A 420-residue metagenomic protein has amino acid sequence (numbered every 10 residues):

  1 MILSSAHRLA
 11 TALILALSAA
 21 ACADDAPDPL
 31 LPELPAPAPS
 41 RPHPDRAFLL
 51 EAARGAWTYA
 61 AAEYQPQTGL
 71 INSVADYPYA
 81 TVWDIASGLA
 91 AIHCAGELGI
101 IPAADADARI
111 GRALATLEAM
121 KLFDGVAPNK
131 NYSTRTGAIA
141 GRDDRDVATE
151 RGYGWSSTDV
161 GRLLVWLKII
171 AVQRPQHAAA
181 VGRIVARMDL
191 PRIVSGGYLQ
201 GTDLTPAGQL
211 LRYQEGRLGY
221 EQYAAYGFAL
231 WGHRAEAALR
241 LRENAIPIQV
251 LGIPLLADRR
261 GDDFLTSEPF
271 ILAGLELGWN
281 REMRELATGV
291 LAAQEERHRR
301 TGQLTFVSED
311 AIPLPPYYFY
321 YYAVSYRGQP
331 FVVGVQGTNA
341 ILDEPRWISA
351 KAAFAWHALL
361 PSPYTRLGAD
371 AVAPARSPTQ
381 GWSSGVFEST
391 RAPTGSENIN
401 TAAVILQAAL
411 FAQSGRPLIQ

Functional and structural regions predicted by a protein language model:
M1-T11: Bacterial N-terminal signal peptides that target proteins for export
S18-A21: C-terminal motif of bacterial Sec signal peptides marking the signal peptidase cleavage site
D24-W83, L122-N131, L230, Q380-W382 (+1 more regions): Low-complexity, Ser/Thr/Pro/Gly-enriched N-terminal "stalk/linker" regions
D25-P29, P39-P44, F48-L49, L70-I71 (+2 more regions): TerminUS-proximal long segments
P44-F48, F123-V160, Q173-R366: Extended ligand-binding clefts on enzyme/binding-domain cores
R46, L50-A61, L89, D107-E118 (+6 more regions): Hydrophobic core segments within long, regular secondary-structure runs in both alpha- and beta-rich folds
W57, I341-G395: C-terminal hydrophobic structural anchor segments that stabilize assembly/packing rather than catalytic chemistry
D76-W155: Membrane helical hairpin/interfacial module
